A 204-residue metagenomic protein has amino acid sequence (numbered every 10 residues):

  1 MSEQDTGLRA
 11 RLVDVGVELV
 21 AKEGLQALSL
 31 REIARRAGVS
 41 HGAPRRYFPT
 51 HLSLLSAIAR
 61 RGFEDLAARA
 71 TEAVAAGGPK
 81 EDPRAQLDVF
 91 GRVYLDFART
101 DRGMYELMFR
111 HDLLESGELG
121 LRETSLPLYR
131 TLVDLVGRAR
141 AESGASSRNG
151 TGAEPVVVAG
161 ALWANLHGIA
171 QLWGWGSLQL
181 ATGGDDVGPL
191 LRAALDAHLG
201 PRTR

Functional and structural regions predicted by a protein language model:
M1-G7, T203-R204: N-terminal intrinsically disordered/low-complexity leader segments
T6-D14, A21, Q26-A27, Y47-T71 (+3 more regions): An amphipathic alpha-helix adjacent to DNA-recognition modules
L28-R35, P44: Append "Primarily bacterial transcriptional regulators
G38-F48: Short hydrophobic/aromatic patch on the recognition helix
T71-M104, Y129, N149-G152, V158-L162: Hydrophobic alpha-helical connector segments
R99-S116, Q171-Q179: Amphipathic alpha-helical segments used for helix-helix packing
S116-G144, V156-G160, D185-D196: Amphipathic alpha-helical packing segments from all-alpha helical-bundle domains
R138, W163-A181, D196-R204: Amphipathic C-terminal alpha-helical segment
